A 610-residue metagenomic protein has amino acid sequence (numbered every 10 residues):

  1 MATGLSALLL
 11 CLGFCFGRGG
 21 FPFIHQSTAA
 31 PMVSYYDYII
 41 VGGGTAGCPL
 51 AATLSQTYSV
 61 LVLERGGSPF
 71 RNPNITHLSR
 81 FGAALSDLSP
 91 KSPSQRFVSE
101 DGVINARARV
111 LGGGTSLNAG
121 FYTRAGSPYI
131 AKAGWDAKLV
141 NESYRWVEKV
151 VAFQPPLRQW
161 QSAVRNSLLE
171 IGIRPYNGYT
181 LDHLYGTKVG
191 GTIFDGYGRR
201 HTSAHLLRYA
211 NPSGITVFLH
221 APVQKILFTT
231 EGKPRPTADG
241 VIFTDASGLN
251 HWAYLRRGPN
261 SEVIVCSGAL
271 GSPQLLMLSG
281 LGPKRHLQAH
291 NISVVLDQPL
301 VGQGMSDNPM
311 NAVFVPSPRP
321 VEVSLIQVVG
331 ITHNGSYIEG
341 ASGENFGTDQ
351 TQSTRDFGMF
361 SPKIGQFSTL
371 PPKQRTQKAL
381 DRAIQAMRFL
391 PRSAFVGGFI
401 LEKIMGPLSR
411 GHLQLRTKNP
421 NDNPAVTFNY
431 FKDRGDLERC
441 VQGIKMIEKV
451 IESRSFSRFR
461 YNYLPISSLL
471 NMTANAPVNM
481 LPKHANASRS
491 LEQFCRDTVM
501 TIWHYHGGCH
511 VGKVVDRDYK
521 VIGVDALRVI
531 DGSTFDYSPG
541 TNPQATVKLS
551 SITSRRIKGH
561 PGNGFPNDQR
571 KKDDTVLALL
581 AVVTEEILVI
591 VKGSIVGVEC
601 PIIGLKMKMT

Functional and structural regions predicted by a protein language model:
C11-K132, K138, F243, S293-L300 (+2 more regions): N-terminal glycine-rich phosphate/pyrophosphate-binding loop and immediately adjacent elements
V60, G66-R71, D136, I226-R235 (+2 more regions): Glycine-rich loop(s) and the adjacent beta-strand/alpha-helix scaffold that form part
R80-E170, P212, I404-N421, A425: Redox-cofactor-proximal catalytic regions of oxidoreductases
S116, Y129, G134-A238, T244 (+3 more regions): Conserved redox-cofactor binding core of oxidoreductases
G214, P273-M277, L281-G406, T417 (+7 more regions): Mid-to-C-terminal "cap/lid" subdomains and adjacent gly/pro-rich loops that border and regulate access to redox
M405-L413, C509-L527: FAD-binding beta-loop-beta segment adjacent to the flavin cofactor pocket
V524-D536: Short FAD-binding loop at a beta-strand-to-alpha-helix junction that anchors the flavin cofactor in diverse
P539-T553: A conserved FAD-binding loop/helix module that cradles the flavin
